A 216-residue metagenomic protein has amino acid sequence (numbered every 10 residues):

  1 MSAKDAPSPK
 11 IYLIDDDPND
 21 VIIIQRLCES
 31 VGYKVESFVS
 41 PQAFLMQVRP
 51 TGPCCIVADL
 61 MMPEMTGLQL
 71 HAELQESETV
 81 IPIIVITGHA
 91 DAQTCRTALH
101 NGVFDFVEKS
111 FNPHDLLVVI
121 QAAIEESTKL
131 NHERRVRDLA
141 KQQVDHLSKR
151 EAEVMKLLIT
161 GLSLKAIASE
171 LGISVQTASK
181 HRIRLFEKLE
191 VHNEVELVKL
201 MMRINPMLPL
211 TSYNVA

Functional and structural regions predicted by a protein language model:
D5-N19, I24-C28, P41, I56 (+1 more regions): Conserved acidic segment of CheY-like receiver
V39-S40, T66-L70: Acidic catalytic/metal-coordinating carboxylates
D59, T87: Active-site residues of response regulator receiver
M62: Receiver (REC) domain active-site loop signature in two-component systems and cognate sites in sensor histidine kinases
Q93, V107, F111-I120, A166 (+1 more regions): C-terminal output helix
S163-E196: Recognition helix of helix-turn-helix DNA-binding domains
F186-A216: Basic, Lys/Arg-enriched C-terminal extension of HTH/homeodomain DNA-binding domains
